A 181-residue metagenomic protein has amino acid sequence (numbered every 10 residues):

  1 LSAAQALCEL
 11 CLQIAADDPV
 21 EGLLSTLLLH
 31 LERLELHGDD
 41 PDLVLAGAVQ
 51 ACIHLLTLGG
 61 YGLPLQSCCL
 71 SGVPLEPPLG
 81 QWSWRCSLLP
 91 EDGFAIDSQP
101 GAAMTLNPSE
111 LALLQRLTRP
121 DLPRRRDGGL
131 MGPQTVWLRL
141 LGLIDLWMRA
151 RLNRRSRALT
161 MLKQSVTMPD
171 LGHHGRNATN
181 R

Functional and structural regions predicted by a protein language model:
L1-R181: Non-catalytic alpha-helical scaffolds and adjoining flexible linkers that form interface surfaces for assembly
